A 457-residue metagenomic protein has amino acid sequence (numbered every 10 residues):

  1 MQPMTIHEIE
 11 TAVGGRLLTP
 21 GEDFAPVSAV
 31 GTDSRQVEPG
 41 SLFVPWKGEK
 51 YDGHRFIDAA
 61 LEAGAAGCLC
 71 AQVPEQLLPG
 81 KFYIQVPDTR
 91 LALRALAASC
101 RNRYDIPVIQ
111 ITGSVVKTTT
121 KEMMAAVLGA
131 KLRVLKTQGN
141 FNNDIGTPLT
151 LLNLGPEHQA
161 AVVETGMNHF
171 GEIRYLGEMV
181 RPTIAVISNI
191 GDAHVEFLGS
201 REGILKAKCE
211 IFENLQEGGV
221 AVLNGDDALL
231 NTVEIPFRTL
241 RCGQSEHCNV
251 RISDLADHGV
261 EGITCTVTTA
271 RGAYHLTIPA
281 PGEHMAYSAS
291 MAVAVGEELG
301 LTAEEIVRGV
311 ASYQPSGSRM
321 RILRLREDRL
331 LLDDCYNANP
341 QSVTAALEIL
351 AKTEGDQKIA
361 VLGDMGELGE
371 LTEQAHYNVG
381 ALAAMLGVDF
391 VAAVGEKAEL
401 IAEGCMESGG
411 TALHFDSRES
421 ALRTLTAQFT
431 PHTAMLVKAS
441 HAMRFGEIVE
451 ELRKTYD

Functional and structural regions predicted by a protein language model:
M1-A95, S99, T353, A381-L382 (+2 more regions): N-terminal leader/targeting and accessory segments in enzymes
E8-T11, L91-G225, L229-R238, A427-Q428 (+1 more regions): Phosphate-binding loop of NTP-binding sites
G21-V30, L91-R94, N142-I145, T165-F170 (+5 more regions): Short gly/ser/thr-rich secondary-structure transition/capping motifs
S34-P45, V134, L149-A161, L347-G369: Mobile, glycine- and charge-enriched loop segments and immediately flanking short secondary-structure elements within
G48-Y51, P315-S318, C335-G410, S440 (+1 more regions): Active-site beta-alpha connecting loops in nucleotide-dependent enzymes
P74-G80, V186-L330, G355-D356, A381-A384 (+2 more regions): Acidic, Mg2+-coordinating active-site environments of NTP-dependent enzymes
H414, H432-R453: Peripheral docking tails and interdomain loops at the edges of cofactor- or intermediate-handling domains
